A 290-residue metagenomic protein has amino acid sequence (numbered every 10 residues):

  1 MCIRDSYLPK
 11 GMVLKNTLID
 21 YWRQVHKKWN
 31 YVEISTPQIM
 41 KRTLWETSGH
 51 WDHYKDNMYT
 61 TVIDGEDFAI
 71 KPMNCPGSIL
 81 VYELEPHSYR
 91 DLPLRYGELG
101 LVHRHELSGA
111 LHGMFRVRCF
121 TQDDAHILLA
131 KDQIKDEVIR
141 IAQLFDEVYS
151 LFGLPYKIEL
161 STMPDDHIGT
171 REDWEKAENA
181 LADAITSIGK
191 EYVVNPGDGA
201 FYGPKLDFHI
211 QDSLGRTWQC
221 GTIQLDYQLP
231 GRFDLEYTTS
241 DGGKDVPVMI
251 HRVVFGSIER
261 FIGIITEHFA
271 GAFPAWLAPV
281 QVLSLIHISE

Functional and structural regions predicted by a protein language model:
R4-L285, S289: NTP/phosphate- and nucleic-acid-binding module
